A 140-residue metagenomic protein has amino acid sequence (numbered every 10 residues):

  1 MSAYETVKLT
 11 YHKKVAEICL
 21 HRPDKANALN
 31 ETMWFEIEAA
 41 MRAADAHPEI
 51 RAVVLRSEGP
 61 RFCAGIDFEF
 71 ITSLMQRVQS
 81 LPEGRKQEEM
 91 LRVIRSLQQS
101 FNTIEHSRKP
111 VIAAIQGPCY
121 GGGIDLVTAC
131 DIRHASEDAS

Functional and structural regions predicted by a protein language model:
M1-E58: Conserved CoA-thioester-binding segment of acyl-CoA-metabolizing enzymes
I18, L55, D67, L126-V127: Hydrophobic/aromatic residues within transmembrane alpha-helices of multi-pass small-molecule transporters
H21, N27, G65-D67, I115-G117 (+1 more regions): Conserved phosphate-binding and hydrolysis motifs of nucleotide-dependent enzymes
E31-W34, F68, D138: ATP/adenylate-binding site constellation spanning eukaryotic-like Ser/Thr protein kinases, ABC-transporter
S57-Q99, C119: Glycine- (often His-adjacent) and acidic-residue-rich active-site loop that binds/positions the CoA thioester
S96-S140: Glycine-rich beta-to-alpha active-site loop
